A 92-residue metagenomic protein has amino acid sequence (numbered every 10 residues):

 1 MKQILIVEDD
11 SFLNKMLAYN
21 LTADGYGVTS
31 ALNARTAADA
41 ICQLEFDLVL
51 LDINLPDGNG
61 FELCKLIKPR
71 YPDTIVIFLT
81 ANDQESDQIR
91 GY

Functional and structural regions predicted by a protein language model:
M1-Y92: N-terminal/domain-start alpha-helical segments
